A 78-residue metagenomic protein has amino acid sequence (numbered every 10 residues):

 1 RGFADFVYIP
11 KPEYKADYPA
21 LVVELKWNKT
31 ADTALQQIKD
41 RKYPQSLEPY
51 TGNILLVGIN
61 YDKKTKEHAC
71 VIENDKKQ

Functional and structural regions predicted by a protein language model:
R1, A16-Y18, T65: Coil-to-beta-strand transition motifs
R1-A4, G52: Short beta-strand or tight-loop elements that sit immediately N-terminal to catalytic metal-binding acidic residues
A4-Y8, Y18-W27, R41: Conserved catalytic cores of phosphodiester-cleaving nucleases, focusing on short active-site segments
P10-P12: Outer-membrane beta-barrel proteins
Y14-A16, Q78: Short, charged/polar, Gly/Pro-enriched secondary-structure boundary elements
P19, V23, Q36-I38, N53-I54 (+1 more regions): Composition- and surface-driven signal marking solvent-exposed, interaction-prone regions in large proteins
W27-P44: Mg2+/Mn2+-dependent nuclease catalytic core
S46, Y50-Q78: Domain-level recognition of nuclease-like catalytic cores that cleave nucleotide substrates
